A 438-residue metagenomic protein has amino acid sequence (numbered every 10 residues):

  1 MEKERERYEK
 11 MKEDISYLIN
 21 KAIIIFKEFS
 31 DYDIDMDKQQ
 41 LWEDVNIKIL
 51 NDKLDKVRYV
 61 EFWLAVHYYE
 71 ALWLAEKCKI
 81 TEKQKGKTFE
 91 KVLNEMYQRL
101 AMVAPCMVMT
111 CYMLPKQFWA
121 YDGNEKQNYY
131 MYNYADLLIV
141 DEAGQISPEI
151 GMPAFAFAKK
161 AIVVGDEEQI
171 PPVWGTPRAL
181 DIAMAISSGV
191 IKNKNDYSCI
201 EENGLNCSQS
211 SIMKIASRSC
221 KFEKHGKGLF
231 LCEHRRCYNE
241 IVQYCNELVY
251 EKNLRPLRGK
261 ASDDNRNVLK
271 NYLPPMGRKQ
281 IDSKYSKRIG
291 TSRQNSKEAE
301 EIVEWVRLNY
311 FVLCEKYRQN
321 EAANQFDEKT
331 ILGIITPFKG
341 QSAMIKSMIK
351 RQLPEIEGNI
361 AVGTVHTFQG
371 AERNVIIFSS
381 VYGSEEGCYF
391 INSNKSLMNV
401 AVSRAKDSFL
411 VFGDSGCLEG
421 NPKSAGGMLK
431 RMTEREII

Functional and structural regions predicted by a protein language model:
M1-K3, P337: P-loop NTPase Walker
K3-D136: Conserved helicase NTPase catalytic core signature
Y112-Q117, Y121-L137, G144-I438: Conserved helicase motor core of SF1/SF2 NTP-dependent helicases
